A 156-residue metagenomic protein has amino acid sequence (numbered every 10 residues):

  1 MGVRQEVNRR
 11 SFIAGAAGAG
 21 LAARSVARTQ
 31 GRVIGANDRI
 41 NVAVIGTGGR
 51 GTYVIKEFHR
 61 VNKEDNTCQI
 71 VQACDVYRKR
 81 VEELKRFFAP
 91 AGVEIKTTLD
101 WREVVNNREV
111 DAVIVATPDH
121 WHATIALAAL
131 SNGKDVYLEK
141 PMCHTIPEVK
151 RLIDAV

Functional and structural regions predicted by a protein language model:
G2-D135, P147-D154: N-terminal glycine-/serine-/threonine-rich beta1-alpha1-beta2 phosphate-ribose binding loop of Rossmann-like
K140: Short basic (Lys/Arg) and small-residue
H144: Glycine-rich NAD(P)-binding loop of the Rossmann-fold in SDR/ketoreductase-type enzymes
